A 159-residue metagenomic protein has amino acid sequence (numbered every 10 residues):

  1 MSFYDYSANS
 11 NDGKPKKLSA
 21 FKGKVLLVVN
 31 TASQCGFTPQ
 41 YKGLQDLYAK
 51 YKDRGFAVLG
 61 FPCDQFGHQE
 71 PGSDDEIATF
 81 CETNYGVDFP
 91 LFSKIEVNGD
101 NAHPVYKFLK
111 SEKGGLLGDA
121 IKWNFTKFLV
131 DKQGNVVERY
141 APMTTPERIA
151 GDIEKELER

Functional and structural regions predicted by a protein language model:
M1-S19, P104: N-terminal "domain-start" segment that seeds a small globular fold
S7, D75-W123: Short, internal strand/loop/helix patches that form the active-site neighborhood or redox-interaction surface
S10, N30-Q34: Amphipathic alpha-helical repeat scaffolds
S10-G13, Y85, E147: Preference for well-ordered, secondary-structure-rich cores of eukaryotic proteins
K24-V25, Q34, P39-P62, C81-Y85: Conserved helix-turn-beta segment immediately C-terminal to the redox Cys motif in thioredoxin-like folds
G55-S73, D88-G99: Thiol-based oxidoreductase modules, predominantly thioredoxin-like and allied folds used for disulfide exchange
K107, S111-R159: Thiol-/selenol-based redox modules, centered on thioredoxin-like and closely related oxidoreductase domains
